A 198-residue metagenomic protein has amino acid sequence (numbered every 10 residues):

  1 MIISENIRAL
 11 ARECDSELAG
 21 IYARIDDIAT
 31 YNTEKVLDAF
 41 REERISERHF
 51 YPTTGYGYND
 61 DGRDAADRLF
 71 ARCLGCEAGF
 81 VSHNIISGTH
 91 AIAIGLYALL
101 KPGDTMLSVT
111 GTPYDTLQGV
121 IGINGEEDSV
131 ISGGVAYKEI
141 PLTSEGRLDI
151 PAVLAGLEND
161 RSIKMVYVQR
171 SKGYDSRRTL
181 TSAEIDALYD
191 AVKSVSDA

Functional and structural regions predicted by a protein language model:
C14-C76: Glycine-rich phosphate-binding segment of PLP-dependent enzymes
A65, L69, A91-I94, A152 (+1 more regions): Well-ordered alpha-helical segments embedded in enzymatic catalytic cores
G79-T105, Y114-G119, N124: Conserved beta-loop-alpha segment that forms the PLP phosphate-binding cup at the N-terminus of a helix
H83, S108-G111, Q169-R170: Glycine-rich, histidine-containing beta strand-loop boundary motifs that form or position
I123-A187: PLP-dependent aminotransferase-class I/II
S194-A198: Short beta-strand/loop segments at the ligand-binding rim of alpha/beta enzyme cores
